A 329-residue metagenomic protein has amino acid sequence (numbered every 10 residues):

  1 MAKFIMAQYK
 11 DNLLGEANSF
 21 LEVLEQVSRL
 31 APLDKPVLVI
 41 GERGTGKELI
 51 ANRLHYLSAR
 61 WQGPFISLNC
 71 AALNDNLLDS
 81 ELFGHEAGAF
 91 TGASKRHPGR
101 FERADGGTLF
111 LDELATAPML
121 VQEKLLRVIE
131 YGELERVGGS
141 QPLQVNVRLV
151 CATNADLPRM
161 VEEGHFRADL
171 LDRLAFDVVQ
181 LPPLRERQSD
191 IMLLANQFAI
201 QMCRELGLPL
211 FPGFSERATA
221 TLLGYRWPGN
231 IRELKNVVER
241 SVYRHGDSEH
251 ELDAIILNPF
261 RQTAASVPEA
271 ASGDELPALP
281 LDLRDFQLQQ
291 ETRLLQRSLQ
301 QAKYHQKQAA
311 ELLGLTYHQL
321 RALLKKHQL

Functional and structural regions predicted by a protein language model:
M1-L21, R29-P32, P36, S58-G63 (+3 more regions): Nucleotide-binding/hydrolysis machinery
N12, E25-T91, E102-P118, N146 (+1 more regions): Conserved post-Walker A coupling segment in P-loop NTPases
V23, T45, L68, L82 (+12 more regions): Conserved RecA-like P-loop NTPase ATPase core
A31, A51, A104, C151-A152 (+2 more regions): Small-residue (primarily alanine) positions within well-ordered alpha-helices, especially packing/interaction faces
V37, G46, N52, N236 (+2 more regions): Bacterial C-terminal helix-turn-helix
I66, R96-G106, F110, P118-K124 (+2 more regions): AAA+/SF3 P-loop NTPase mechanochemical coupling elements
G88-K95, Y131-R136, R159, L276-P277: Short gly/ser/thr-rich secondary-structure transition/capping motifs
